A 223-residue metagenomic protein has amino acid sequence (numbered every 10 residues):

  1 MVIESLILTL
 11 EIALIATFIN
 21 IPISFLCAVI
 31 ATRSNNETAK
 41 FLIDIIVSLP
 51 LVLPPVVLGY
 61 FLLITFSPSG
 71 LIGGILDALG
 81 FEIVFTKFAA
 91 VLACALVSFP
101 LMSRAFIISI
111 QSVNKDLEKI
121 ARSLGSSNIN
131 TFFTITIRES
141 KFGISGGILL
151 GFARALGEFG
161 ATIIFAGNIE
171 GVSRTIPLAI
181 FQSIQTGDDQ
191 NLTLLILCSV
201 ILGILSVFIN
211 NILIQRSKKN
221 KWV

Functional and structural regions predicted by a protein language model:
M1-E4, I163-L205, I209: Interhelical loop and adjacent transmembrane-helix boundary motif in polytopic membrane transport permeases
M1-T17, S34-N36, K40, S183-D189: Periplasmic/extracellular loop-to-transmembrane helix junction in inner-membrane transport proteins
I15-V47, L62, I75, S109 (+2 more regions): Transmembrane-helix boundary motif in ABC transporter permease subunits
F18, S103-F106, I110, N114 (+1 more regions): Transmembrane alpha-helices
S34-L42, L71, T86, D116 (+3 more regions): Membrane-helix interface segments
A39, I107-S123, D189, T193-V223: C-terminal transmembrane helix and the adjacent membrane-cytosol boundary/short C-terminal tail of inner/organellar
G59-A95, A166-I169: Membrane-interfacial helix termini and adjacent extracytoplasmic/periplasmic loops of multi-pass transporters
I83-R122, I135, G147, F208 (+1 more regions): Membrane-cytosol interface at the C-terminal ends of specific transmembrane alpha-helices in multi-pass membrane
